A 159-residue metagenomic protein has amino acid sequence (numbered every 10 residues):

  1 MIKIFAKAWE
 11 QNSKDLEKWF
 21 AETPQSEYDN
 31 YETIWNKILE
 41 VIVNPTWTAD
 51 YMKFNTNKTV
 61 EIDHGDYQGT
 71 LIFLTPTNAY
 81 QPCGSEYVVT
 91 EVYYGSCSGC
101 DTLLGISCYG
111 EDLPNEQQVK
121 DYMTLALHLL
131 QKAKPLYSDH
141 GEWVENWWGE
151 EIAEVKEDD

Functional and structural regions predicted by a protein language model:
M1-G65, D101-D159: N-terminal domain-onset segments
G65-Q68, P76-C108: Acidic, low-complexity, intrinsically disordered interaction modules
